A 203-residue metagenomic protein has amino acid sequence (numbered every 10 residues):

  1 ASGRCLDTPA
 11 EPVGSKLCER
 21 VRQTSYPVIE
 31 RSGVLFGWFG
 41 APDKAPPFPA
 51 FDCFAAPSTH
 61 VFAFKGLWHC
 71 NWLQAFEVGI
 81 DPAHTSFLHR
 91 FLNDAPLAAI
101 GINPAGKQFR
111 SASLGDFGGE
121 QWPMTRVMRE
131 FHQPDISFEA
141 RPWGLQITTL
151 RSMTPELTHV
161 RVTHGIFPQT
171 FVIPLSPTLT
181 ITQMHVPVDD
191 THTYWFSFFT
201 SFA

Functional and structural regions predicted by a protein language model:
A1-F62: Rieske [2Fe-2S] iron-sulfur-binding domain
P42-A203: C-terminal catalytic domain of Rieske-type non-heme iron oxygenases
